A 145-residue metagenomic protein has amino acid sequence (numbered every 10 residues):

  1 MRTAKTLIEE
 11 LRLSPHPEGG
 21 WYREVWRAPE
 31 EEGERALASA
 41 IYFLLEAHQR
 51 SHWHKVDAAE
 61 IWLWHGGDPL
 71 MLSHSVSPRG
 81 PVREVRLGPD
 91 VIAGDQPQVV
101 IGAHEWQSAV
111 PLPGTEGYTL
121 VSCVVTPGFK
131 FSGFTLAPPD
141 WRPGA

Functional and structural regions predicted by a protein language model:
M1-V100, W106-A109, P113-G117, C123-A145: Non-catalytic, conserved peripheral segments adjacent to functional cores
